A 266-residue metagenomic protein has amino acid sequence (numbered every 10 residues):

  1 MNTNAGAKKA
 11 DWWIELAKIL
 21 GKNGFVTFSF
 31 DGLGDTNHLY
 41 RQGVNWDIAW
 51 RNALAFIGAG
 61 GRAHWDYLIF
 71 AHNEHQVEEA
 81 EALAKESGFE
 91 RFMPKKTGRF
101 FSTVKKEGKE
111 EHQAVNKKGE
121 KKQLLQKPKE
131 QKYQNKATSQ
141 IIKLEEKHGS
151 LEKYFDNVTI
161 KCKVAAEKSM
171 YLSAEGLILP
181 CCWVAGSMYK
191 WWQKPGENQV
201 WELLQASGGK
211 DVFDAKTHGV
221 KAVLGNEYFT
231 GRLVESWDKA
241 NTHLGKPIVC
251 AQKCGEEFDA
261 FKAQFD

Functional and structural regions predicted by a protein language model:
M1-N2, G6, G24-T27: Catalytic phosphate/metal-binding cores of nucleic-acid and nucleotide-processing enzymes, i.e., regions that mediate
I14-H218, A222, G231-R232, W237: Radical SAM enzyme [4Fe-4S]-AdoMet core and its adjacent flexible, acidic and glycine-rich loops/tails across
S207-D266: Cysteine/selenocysteine-centered motifs that mediate thiol-based redox chemistry or coordinate metal-sulfur cofactors
